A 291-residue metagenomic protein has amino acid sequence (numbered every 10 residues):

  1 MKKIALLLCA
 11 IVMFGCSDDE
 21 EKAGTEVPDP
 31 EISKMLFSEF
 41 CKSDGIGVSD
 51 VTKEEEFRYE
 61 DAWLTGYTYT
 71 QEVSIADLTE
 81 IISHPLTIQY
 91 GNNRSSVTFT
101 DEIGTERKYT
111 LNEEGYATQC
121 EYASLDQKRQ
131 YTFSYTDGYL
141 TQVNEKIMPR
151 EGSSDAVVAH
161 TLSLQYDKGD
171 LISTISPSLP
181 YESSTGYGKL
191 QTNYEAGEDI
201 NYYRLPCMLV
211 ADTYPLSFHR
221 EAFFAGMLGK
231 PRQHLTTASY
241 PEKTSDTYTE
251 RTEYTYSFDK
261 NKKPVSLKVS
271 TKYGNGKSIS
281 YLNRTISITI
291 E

Functional and structural regions predicted by a protein language model:
M1-I4: Positively charged n-region of N-terminal signal peptides that target proteins for export
L7-L8: Sec-dependent N-terminal signal peptides
V12-G15: C-terminal motif of bacterial Sec signal peptides marking the signal peptidase cleavage site
D19-E291: Buried hydrophobic residues that stabilize the cores of well-folded domains
